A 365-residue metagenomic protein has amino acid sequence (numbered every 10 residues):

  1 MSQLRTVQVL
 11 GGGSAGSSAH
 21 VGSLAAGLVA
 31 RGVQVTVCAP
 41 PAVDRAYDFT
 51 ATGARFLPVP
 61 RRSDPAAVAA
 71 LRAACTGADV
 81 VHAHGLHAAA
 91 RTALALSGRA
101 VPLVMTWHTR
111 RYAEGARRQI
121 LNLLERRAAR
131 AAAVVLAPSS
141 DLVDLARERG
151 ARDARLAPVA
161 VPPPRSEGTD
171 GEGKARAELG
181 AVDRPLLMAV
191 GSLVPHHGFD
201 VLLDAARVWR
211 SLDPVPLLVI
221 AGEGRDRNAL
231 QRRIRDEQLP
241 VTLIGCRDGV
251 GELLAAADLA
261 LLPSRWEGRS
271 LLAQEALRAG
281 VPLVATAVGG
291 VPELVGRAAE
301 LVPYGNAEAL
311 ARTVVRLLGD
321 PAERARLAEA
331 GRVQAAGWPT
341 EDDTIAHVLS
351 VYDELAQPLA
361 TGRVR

Functional and structural regions predicted by a protein language model:
Q3-L4, Q8-A66, L142-R147, R225: N-terminal strand-loop element at the rim of the active site of nucleotide-sugar-dependent glycosyltransferases
A15-A26, P185, A189-V208, R225-Q231 (+1 more regions): A conserved mid-protein helix/loop that constitutes part of the nucleotide-sugar donor-binding site
A83-A90, W107-R110: Short His-centered aromatic/hydrophobic patch
R130-R155: A short, active-site helix/loop in glycosyltransferases that binds the activated sugar's phosphate group
C246, R265: Aromatic "clamp/platform" in nucleotide-sugar-dependent glycosyltransferases that forms part of the donor/acceptor
P282-A285: Short hydrophobic beta-strand element within catalytic cores of glycosyltransferases and related nucleotide-activated
R297-E308, R316-P321: Conserved acidic donor-binding segment of nucleotide-sugar-dependent glycosyltransferases
E323-W338, H347: A short, well-ordered alpha-helix in the C-terminal region of glycosyltransferases
